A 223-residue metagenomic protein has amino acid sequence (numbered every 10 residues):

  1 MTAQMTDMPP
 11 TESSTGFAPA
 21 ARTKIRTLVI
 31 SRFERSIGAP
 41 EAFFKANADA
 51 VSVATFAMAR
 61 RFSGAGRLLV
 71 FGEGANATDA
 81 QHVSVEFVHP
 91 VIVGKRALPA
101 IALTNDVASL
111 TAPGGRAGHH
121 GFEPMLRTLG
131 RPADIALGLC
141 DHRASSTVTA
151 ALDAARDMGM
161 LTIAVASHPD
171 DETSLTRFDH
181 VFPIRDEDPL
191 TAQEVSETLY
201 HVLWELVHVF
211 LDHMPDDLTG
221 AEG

Functional and structural regions predicted by a protein language model:
T2-K45: Generic N-terminal amphipathic, Lys/Arg-enriched alpha-helix
D7, E12-S13, P215-G223: A short, charged, Gly/Pro-tolerant segment at domain boundaries
R35, A57, H82, E86 (+5 more regions): Alpha-helical scaffold segments in soluble metabolic enzymes
F44-G64: A short, well-structured juxtamembrane/interface segment
K45-D49, A112-A117, C140-D141: Short, flexible loop segments at the rims of nucleotide/cofactor-binding pockets, characterized by
A57-G130: Glycine-rich, small/polar surface segments that engage phosphate groups of diverse ligands
P132-L139, R143-R185, A192: C-terminal binding/interaction regions
A166-D216, E222: Short alpha-helices
